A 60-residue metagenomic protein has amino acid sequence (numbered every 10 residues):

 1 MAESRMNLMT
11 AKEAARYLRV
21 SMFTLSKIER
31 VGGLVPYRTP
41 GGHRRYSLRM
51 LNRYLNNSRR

Functional and structural regions predicted by a protein language model:
M1-K27: Polyanion-binding surface elements
K12, L48-R49: Structural detector for helix-capping/boundary residues
L18-R45: Major-groove DNA-recognition helix of helix-turn-helix-type DNA-binding domains
R49-R60: A short, Lys/Arg-enriched interface patch at domain edges and termini
